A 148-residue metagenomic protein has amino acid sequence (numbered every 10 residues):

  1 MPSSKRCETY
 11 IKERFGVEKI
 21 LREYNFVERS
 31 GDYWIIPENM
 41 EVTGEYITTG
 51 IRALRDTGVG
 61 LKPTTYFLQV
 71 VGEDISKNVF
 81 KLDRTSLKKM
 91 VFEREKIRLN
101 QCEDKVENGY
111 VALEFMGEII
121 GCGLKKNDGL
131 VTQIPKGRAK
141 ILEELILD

Functional and structural regions predicted by a protein language model:
M1-D148: Polybasic, low-complexity RNA-engagement segments
